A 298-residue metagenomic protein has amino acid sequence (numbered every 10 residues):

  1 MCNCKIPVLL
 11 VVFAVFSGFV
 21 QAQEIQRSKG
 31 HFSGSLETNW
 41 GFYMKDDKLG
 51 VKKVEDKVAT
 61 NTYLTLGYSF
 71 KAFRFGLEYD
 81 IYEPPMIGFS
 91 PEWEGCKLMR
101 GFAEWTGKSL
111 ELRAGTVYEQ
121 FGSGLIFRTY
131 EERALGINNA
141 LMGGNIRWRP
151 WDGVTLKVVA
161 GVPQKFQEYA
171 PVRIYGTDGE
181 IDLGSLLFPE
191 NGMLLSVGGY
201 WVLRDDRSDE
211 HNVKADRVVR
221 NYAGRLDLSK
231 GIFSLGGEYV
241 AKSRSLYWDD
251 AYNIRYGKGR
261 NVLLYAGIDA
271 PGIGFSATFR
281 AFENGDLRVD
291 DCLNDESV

Functional and structural regions predicted by a protein language model:
M1-C4: N-terminal secretory signal peptides that target proteins for export/translocation
P7-G18: Bacterial N-terminal signal peptides
E24-F32, E37, G41-T60, S69-F75 (+4 more regions): Signature for the C-terminal beta-barrel architecture of outer-membrane proteins
R100: Phosphate/ribose-recognition catalytic cores of enzymes acting on nucleotide-derived substrates
A114: Conserved, mostly hydrophobic/aromatic
Y118-Q120: Extended assembly-interface regions of large multimeric machines
